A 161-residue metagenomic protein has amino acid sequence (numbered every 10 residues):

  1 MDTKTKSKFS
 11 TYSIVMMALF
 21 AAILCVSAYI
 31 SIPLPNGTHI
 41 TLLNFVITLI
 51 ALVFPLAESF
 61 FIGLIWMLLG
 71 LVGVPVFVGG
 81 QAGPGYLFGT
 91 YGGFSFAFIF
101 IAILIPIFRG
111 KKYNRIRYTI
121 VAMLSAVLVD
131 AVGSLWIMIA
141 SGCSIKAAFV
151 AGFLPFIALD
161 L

Functional and structural regions predicted by a protein language model:
D2-F60: Hydrophobic transmembrane alpha-helices
K4-F9, I107-R117: Membrane-interface helix-boundary motifs at transmembrane edges
I14-L19, F45-L49, S59-L64, L87 (+4 more regions): Hydrophobic alpha-helical transmembrane segments
S27-A28, I32, L69, I105 (+3 more regions): Membrane-water interface at transmembrane helix exits
A28-H39, M67-I101: Interfacial aromatic-anchored transmembrane helix boundaries in multi-pass membrane proteins
N36, G80, K112-L161: Membrane-embedded alpha-helical hairpins and interfacial helices in multi-pass inner-membrane proteins
V53-A57, L104-K112: Structural signal for the C-terminal ends of transmembrane alpha-helices and the immediately following loop
V72, T90-Y91, S95-I99, I103 (+3 more regions): Mid-bilayer segments of alpha-helical transmembrane spans in multi-pass integral membrane proteins that mediate
